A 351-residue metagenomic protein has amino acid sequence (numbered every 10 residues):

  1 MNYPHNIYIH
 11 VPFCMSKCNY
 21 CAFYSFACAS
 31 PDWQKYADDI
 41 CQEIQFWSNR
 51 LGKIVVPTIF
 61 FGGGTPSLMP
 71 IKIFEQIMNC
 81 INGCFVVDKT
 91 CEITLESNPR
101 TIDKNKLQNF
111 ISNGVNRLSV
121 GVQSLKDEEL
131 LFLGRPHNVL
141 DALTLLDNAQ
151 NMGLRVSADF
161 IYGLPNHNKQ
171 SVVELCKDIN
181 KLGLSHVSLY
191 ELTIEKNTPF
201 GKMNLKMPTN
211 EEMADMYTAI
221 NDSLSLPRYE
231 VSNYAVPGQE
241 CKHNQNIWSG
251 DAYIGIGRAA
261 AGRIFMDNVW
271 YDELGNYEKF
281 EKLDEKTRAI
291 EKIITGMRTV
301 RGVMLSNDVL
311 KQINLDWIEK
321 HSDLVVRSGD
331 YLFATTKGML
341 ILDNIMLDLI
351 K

Functional and structural regions predicted by a protein language model:
M1-H5, R50, L324-V326: Flexible, acidic/Gly-rich N-terminal and inter-domain linker regions that tether and position cofactor-handling modules
P4, F26-S48, I54-V309: C-terminal scaffold of the Radical SAM
I7-V11: Short active-site neighborhood of thiol/selenol oxidoreductases, capturing the structured segment around
P12-S25: Local cysteine-cluster metal-coordination motifs and their immediate loop/turn environment, predominantly Fe-S cluster
C14, S185, A252, D330-Y331: Beta-strand-connecting loop/turn residues
Y277-D343, L347: Basic, glycine-rich polyanion-binding accessory segments appended to enzymes
I350-K351: Generic C-terminal helix-cap and adjacent flexible tail
